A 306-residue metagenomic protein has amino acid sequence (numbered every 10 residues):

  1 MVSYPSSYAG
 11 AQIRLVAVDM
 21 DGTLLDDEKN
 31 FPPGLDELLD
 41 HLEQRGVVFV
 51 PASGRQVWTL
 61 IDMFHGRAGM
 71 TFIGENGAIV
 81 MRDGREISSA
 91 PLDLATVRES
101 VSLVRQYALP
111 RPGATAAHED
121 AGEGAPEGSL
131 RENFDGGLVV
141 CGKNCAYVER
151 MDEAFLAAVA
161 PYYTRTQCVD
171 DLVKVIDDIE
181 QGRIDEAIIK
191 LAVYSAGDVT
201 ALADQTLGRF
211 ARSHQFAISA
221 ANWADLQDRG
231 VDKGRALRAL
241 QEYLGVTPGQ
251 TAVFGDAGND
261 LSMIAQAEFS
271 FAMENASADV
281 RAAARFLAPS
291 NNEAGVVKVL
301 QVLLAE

Functional and structural regions predicted by a protein language model:
V2, S6-L15, F31-P32, L226-E306: Mg2+-dependent phosphoryl-transfer enzymes with acidic/Ser/Thr/Gly-rich catalytic loops
Q12-D27: Asp-based phosphoryl-transfer active-site loop
D27-E28, L60-D62, D83-G84, R150 (+4 more regions): Short glycine-/acidic-enriched loop or helix-start segments at secondary-structure transitions that form or flank
N30-A160: Active-site phosphate-binding/coordination module
Q44-V50, A68-M70, K190, G249-T251 (+2 more regions): Short active-site oxyanion
V57-I61, V199-A201, G234, D260-L261: Short, well-ordered alpha-helical microsegments
G66-A68, N76, F210-R212, Q266-A267 (+1 more regions): Short, structured coil segments at secondary-structure junctions
P110-F254: Conserved acidic, metal-coordinating active-site core of Asp-based, Mg2+-dependent phosphoryl-transfer enzymes
